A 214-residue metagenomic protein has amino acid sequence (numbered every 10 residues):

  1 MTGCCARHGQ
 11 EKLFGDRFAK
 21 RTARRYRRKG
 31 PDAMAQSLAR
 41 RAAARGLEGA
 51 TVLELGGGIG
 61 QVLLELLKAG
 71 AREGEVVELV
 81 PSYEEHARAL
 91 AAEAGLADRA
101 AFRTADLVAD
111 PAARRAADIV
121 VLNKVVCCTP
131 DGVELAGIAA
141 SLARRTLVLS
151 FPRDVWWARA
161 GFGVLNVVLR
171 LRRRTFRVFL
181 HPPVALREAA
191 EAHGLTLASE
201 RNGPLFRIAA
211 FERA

Functional and structural regions predicted by a protein language model:
M1-R45: Conserved class I S-adenosyl-L-methionine
G56-G58: Class I SAM-dependent methyltransferase "Motif I" SAM/SAH-binding loop
Q61, E65-A97: Class I SAM-dependent methyltransferase SAM/SAH-binding core
L96-L107: Conserved SAM-binding strand-loop segment of SAM-dependent methyltransferases
I119-D131: A short SAM/SAH-binding and catalytic strip from SAM-dependent methyltransferases
T129-A139: A short, conserved alpha-helix within the catalytic core of class I
R144-R153: Conserved beta-strand signature within the Rossmann-like core of class I S-adenosyl-L-methionine
F176-G194: Short alpha-helix
